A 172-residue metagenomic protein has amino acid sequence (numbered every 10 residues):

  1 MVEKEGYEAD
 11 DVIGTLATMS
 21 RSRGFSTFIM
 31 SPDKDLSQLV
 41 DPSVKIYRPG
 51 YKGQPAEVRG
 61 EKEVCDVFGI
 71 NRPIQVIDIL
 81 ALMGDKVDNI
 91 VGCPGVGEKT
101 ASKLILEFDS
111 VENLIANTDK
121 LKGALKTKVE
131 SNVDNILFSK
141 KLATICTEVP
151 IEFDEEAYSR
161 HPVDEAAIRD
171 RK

Functional and structural regions predicted by a protein language model:
M1-F153: Extended two-metal-dependent nuclease catalytic cores across DNA- and RNA-processing enzymes
G123, V163-E165: S-adenosyl-L-methionine-dependent methyltransferase catalytic core, i.e., the SAM/SAH-binding region
Y158: Nucleic-acid-processing active sites and adjacent nucleic-acid-binding tracks, predominantly divalent metal-dependent
E165-K172: Long, highly charged low-complexity segments
